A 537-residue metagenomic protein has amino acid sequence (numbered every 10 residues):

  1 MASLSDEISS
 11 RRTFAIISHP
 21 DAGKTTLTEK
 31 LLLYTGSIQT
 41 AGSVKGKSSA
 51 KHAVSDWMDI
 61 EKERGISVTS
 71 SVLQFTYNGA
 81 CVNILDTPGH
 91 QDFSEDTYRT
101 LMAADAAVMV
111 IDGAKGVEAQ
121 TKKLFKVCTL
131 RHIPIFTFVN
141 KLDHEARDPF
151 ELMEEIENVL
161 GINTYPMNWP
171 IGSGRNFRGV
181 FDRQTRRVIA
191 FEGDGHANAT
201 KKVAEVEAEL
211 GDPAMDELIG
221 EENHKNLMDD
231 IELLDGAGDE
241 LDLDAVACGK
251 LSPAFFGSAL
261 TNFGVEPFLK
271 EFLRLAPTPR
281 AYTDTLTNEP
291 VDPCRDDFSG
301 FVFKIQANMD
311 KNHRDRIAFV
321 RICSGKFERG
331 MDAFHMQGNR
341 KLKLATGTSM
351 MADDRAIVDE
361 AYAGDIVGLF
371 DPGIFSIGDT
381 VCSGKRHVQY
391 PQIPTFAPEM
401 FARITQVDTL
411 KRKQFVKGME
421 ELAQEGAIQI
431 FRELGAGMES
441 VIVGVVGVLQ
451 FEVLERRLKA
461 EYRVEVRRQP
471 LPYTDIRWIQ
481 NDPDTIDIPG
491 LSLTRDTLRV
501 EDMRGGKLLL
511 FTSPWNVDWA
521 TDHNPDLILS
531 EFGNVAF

Functional and structural regions predicted by a protein language model:
M1-F537: Structural and coupling elements of P-loop NTPases
